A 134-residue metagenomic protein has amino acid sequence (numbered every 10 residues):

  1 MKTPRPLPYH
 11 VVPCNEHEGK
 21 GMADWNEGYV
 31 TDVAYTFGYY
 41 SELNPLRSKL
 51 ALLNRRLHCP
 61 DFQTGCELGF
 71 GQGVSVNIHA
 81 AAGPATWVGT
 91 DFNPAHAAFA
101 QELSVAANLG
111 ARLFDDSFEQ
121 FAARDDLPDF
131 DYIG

Functional and structural regions predicted by a protein language model:
D32-Q63: Conserved alpha-helix/loop element of class I SAM-dependent methyltransferases that forms part of the SAM/SAH-binding
F62-G71: Conserved class I S-adenosyl-L-methionine
Q72-P84: Conserved SAM-binding loop of SAM-dependent methyltransferases across substrates and taxa, primarily the Class I
T86-D91: Conserved SAM-binding motif I beta-strand of class I
A95-H96: Conserved short alpha-helix immediately C-terminal to the canonical SAM/SAH-binding motif I of Rossmann-like
A100-Q101: Conserved SAM-binding loop
N108-Q120: Conserved SAM-binding strand-loop segment of SAM-dependent methyltransferases
R124-Y132: A short acidic, Gly/Pro-enriched loop at the edge of an enzyme's catalytic core that lines a small-molecule cofactor
